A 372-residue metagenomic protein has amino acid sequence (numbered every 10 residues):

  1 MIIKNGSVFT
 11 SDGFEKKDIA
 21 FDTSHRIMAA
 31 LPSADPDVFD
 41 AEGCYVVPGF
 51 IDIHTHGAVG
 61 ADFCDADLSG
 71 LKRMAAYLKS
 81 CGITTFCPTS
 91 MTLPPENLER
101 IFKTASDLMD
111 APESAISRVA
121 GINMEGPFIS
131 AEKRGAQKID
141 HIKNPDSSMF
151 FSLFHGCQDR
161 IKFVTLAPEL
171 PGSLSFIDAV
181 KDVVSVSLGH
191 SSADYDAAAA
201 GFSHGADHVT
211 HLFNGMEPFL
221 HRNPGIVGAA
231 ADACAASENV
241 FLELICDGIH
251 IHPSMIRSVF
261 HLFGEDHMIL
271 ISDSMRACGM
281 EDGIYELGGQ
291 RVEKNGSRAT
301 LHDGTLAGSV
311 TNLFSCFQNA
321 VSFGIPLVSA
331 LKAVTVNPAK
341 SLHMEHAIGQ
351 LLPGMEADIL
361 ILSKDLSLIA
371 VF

Functional and structural regions predicted by a protein language model:
M1-V47: Histidine-rich, glycine-flanked metal-binding segment
G43, L78, M124, V180 (+3 more regions): Conserved, mostly hydrophobic/aromatic
Y45, I53, F63-R118, H141-G156 (+1 more regions): Alpha-helical scaffold segments that flank or form the walls of functional sites
F50, G57-A66, C87-N97, E169 (+1 more regions): Active-site loop-to-helix "anion-binding N-cap" substructures in soluble metabolic enzymes
H56, K72-I101, S117-S130, C157-E169 (+3 more regions): Divalent metal-dependent hydrolysis catalytic cores, especially in the metallo-beta-lactamase
A76-C87, A131-Q158, A200-M216, N223-F241 (+1 more regions): Active-site gating loops and adjacent loop-to-helix segments of metal-dependent hydrolytic enzymes
H155-M280: Active-site core of metal-dependent hydrolases
G228-L244, G248, F260-S272, A277-M355 (+1 more regions): His/Asp/Glu-enriched, well-ordered alpha-helical/loop segment that forms or immediately abuts the divalent-metal
